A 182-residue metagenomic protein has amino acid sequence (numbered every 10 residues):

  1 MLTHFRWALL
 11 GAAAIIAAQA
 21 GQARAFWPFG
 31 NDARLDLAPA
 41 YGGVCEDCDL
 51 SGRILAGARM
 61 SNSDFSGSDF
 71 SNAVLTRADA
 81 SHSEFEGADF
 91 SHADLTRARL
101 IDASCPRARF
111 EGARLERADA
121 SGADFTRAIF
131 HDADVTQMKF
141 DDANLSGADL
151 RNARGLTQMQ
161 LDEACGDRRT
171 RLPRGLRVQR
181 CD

Functional and structural regions predicted by a protein language model:
M1-L9: Bacterial N-terminal signal peptides that target proteins for export
L2, Q22-D182: Tandem repeat scaffolds
L10-A14: Hydrophobic helical h-region of N-terminal Sec-dependent signal peptides in bacterial secretory/periplasmic proteins
I15-A23: C-terminal segment of classical bacterial N-terminal signal peptides
